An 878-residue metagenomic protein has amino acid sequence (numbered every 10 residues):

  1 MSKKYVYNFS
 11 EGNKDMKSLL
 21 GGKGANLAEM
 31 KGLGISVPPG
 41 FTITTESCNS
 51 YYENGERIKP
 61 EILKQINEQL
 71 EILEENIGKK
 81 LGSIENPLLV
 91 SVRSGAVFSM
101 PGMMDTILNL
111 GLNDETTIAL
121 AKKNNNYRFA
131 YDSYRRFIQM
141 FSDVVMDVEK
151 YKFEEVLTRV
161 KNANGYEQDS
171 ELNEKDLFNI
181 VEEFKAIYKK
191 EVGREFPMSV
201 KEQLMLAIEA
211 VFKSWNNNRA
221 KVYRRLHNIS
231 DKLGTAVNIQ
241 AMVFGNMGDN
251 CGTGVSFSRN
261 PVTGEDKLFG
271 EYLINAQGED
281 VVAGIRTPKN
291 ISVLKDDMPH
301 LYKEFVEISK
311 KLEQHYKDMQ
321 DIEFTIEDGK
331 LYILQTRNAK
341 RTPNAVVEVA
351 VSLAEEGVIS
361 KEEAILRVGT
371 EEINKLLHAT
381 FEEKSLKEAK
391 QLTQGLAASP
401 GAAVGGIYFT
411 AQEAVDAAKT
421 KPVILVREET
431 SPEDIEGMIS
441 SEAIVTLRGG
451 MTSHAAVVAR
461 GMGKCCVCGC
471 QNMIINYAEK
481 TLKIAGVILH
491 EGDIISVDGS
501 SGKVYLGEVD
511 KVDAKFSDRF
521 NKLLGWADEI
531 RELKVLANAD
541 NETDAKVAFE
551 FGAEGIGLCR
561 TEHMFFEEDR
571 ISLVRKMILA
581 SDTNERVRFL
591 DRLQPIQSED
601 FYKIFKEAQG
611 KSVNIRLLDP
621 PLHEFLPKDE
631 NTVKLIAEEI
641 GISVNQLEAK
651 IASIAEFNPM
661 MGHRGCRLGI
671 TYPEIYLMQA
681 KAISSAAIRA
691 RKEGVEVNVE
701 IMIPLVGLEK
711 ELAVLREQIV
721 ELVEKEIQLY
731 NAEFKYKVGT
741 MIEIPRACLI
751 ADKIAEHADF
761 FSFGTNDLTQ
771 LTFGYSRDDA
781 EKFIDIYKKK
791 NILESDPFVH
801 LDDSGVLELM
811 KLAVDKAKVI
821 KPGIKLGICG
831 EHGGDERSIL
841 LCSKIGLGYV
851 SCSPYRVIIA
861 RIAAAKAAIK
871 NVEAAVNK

Functional and structural regions predicted by a protein language model:
M1-A389, Q412-I424, S431-E436, E442 (+9 more regions): Nucleotide/phosphate-binding sheet-loop regions of phosphoryl- and nucleotidyl-transfer enzymes
F41, L447-G449, C468-Q471, C559 (+2 more regions): Short beta->alpha connector loops at strand-helix junctions that form conserved, small/polar/Pro-enriched
R93-S94, F516-R519, W526-K878: Conserved alpha/beta-domain cores
N238, Y408, I424-V426, V445 (+3 more regions): Structural motif
Q394-E433, I484-K522: Extended, non-globular alpha-helical segments
E442-R448, C466, G827: A short, small-residue-rich loop immediately preceding and capping a beta-strand
M462-K464: Residues forming the flavin
